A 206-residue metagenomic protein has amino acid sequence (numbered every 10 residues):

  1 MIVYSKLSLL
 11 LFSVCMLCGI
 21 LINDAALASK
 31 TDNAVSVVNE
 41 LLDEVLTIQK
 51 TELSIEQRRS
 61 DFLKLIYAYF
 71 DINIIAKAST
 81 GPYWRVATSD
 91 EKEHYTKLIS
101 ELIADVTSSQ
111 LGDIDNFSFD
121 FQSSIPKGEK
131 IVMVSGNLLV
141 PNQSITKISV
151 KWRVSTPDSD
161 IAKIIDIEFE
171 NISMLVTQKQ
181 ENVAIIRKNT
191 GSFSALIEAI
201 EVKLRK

Functional and structural regions predicted by a protein language model:
M1-F12: Bacterial N-terminal signal peptides that target proteins for export
L10-L21: Bacterial N-terminal signal peptides
L21-A28: Sec/Tat signal peptide C-region and signal peptidase I cleavage site
K30-S109: Early exported N-terminus immediately downstream of N-terminal targeting peptides
I99, S123-I125, G136-V140, W152-V154 (+1 more regions): A mature extracytoplasmic/lumenal domain signature
D105-I148, K203-K206: Surface-exposed, charged secondary-structure patches
S149-V176: Short beta-strand edge/turn micro-motifs at domain boundaries
D166-K206: Low-complexity, intrinsically disordered terminal/linker segments enriched in charged and Gly/Pro repeats
